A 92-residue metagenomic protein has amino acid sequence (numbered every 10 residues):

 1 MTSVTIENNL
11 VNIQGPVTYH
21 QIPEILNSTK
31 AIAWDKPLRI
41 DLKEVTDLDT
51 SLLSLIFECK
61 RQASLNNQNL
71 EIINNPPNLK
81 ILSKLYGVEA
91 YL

Functional and structural regions predicted by a protein language model:
M1-N12: Short beta-strand/loop segment at the start of cytosolic alpha/beta domains
N8, W34-P37: Short acidic/histidine-rich motifs immediately flanking catalytic phosphotransfer sites in two-component signaling
P16-A31, D35, L42-L92: Amphipathic alpha-helical interaction surfaces in cytosolic regulatory modules
